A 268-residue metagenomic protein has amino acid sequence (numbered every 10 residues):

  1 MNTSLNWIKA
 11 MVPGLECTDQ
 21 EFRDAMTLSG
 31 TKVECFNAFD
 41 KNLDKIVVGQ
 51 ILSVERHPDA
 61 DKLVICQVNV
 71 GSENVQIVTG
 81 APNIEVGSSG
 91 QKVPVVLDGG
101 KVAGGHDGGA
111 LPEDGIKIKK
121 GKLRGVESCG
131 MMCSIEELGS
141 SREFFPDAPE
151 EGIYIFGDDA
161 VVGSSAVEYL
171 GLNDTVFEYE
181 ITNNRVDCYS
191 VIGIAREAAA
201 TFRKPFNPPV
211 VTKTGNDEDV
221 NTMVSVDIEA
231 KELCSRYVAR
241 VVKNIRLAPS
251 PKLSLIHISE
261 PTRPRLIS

Functional and structural regions predicted by a protein language model:
M1-V220: Phosphate-backbone binding interfaces of nucleic-acid-interacting proteins
V162-I181, T222-L255, S259: Residues forming anionic-ligand binding surfaces in small-molecule and nucleic-acid pockets of primarily soluble enzymes
I256-S268: Single conserved hydrophobic/aromatic residue that forms the stacking wall/gate of nucleotide- or nucleobase-binding
